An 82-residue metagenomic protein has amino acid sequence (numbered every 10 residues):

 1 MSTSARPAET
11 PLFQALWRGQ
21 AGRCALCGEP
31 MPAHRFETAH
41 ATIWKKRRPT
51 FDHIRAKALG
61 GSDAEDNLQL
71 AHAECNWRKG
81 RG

Functional and structural regions predicted by a protein language model:
M1-A39: Short, charged surface segments at domain edges that flank catalytic/cofactor-binding sites
S2, G60, R81-G82: Generic structural signal for short, solvent-exposed loop/turn connectors between secondary structure elements
M31-L70: Histidine-centered nuclease catalytic patch
L68-G82: Short Cys/His-centered divalent metal-binding micro-motifs
